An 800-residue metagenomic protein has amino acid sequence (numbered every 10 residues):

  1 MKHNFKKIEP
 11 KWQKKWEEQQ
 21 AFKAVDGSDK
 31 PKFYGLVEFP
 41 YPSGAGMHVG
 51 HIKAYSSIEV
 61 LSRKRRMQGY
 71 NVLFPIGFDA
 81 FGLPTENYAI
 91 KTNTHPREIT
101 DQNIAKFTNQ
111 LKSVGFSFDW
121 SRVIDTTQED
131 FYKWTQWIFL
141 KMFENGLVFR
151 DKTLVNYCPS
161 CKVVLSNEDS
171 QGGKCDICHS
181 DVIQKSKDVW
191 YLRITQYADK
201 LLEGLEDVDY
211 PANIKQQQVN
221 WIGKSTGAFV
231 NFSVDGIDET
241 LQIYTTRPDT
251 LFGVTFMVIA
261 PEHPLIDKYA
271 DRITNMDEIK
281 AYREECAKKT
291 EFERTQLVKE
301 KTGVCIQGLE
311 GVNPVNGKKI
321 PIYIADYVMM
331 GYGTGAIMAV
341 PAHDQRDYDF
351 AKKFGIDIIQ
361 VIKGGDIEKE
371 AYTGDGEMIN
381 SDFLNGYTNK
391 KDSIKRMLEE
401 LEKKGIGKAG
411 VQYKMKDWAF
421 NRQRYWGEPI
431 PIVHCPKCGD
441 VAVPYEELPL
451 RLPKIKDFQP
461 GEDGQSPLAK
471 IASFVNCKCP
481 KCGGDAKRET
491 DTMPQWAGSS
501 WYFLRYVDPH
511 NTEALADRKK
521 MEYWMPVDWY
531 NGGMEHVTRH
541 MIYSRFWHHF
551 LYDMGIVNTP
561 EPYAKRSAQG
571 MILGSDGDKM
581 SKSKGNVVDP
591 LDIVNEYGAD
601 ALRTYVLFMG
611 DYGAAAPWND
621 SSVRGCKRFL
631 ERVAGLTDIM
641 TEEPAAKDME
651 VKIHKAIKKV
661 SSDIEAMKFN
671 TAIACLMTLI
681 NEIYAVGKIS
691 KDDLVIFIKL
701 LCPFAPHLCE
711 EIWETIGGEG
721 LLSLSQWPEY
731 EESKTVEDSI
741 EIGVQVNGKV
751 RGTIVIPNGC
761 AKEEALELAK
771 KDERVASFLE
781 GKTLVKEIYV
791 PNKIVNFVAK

Functional and structural regions predicted by a protein language model:
M1-L36, R66-P75, I99-K106, Y282-Y323 (+1 more regions): Conserved oxyanion/phosphate-binding beta-strand-loop segments in alpha/beta enzyme cores
K2, K11, K15-Q19, K91-L241 (+11 more regions): Residue patterns forming the tRNA-binding/recognition surfaces of aminoacyl-tRNA synthetases and related DALR
H3, I8-Q13, V49, T135-I358 (+7 more regions): NTP-handling and nucleic-acid-processing catalytic cores
V25-T94, V123-I138, T245-T246, N313-F350 (+1 more regions): N-terminal catalytic cores of NTP/NDP-binding nucleotidyl/phosphoryl-transfer enzymes
E38-M47, D119-I124, M329-I337, I379-F383 (+9 more regions): Glycine- and acidic
R63-N71, K91-R97, N109, S113-S117 (+19 more regions): Secondary-structure transition/capping motifs at alpha-helix termini and the adjoining loop/turn into the next element
D79, E144-S160, T250, A409-C438 (+5 more regions): Helix-rich, typically C-terminal accessory recognition domains appended to large enzymatic cores
L309-V315, K319-Y332, V361, V475-A614: Alpha-helical recognition segments enriched in aromatics with Gly/Pro capping that present substrate-recognition
